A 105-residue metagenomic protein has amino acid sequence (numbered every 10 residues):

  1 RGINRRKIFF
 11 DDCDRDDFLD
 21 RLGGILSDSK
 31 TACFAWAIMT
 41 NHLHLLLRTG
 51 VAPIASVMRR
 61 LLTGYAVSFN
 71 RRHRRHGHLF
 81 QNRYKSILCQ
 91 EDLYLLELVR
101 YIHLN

Functional and structural regions predicted by a protein language model:
R1-L104: Short catalytic/metal-binding and nucleic-acid-binding patches
